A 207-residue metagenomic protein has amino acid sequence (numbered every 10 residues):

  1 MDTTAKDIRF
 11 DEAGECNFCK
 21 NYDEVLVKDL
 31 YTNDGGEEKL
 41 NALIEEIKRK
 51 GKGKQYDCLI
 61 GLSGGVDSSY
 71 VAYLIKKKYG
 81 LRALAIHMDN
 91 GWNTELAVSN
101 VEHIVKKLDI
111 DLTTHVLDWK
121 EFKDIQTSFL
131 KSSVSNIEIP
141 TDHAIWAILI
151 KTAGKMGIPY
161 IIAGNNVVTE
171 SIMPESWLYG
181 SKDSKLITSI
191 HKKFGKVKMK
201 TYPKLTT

Functional and structural regions predicted by a protein language model:
M1-C58, L74-T207: Nucleotide-activated chemistry modules centered on ATP-dependent adenylation/adenylyltransferase
C58-D67: Short, glycine-rich nucleotide/cofactor-binding loops
Y70-V71: Hydrophobic positions on the alpha1 helix immediately C-terminal to the Walker A/P-loop
